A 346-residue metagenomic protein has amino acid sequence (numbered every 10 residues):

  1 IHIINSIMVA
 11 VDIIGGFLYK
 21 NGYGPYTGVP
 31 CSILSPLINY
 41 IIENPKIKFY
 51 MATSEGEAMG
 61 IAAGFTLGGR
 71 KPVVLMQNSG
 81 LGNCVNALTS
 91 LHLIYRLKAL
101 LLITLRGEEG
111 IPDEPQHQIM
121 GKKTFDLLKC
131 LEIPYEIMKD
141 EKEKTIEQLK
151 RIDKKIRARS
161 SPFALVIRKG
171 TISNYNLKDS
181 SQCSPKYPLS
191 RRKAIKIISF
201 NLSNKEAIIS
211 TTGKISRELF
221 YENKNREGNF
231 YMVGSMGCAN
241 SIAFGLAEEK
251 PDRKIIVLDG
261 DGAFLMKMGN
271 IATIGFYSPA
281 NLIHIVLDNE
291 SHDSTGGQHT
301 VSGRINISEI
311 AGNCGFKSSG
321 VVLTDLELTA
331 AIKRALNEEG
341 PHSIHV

Functional and structural regions predicted by a protein language model:
I3-K129, I133-F244, E248-R253, H345: Thiamine diphosphate
L91-L105, E109-G121, K196, Y221-V346: Thiamine diphosphate
